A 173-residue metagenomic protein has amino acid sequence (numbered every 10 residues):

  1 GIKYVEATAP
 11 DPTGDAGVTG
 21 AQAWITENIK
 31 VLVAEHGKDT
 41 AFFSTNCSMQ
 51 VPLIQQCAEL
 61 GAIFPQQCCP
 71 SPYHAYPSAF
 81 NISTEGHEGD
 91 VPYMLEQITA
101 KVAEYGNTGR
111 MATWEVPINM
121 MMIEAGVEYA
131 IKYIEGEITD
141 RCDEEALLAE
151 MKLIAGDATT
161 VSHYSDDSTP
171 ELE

Functional and structural regions predicted by a protein language model:
G1-E173: A residue-level marker of the well-folded mature domains of exported/periplasmic proteins
